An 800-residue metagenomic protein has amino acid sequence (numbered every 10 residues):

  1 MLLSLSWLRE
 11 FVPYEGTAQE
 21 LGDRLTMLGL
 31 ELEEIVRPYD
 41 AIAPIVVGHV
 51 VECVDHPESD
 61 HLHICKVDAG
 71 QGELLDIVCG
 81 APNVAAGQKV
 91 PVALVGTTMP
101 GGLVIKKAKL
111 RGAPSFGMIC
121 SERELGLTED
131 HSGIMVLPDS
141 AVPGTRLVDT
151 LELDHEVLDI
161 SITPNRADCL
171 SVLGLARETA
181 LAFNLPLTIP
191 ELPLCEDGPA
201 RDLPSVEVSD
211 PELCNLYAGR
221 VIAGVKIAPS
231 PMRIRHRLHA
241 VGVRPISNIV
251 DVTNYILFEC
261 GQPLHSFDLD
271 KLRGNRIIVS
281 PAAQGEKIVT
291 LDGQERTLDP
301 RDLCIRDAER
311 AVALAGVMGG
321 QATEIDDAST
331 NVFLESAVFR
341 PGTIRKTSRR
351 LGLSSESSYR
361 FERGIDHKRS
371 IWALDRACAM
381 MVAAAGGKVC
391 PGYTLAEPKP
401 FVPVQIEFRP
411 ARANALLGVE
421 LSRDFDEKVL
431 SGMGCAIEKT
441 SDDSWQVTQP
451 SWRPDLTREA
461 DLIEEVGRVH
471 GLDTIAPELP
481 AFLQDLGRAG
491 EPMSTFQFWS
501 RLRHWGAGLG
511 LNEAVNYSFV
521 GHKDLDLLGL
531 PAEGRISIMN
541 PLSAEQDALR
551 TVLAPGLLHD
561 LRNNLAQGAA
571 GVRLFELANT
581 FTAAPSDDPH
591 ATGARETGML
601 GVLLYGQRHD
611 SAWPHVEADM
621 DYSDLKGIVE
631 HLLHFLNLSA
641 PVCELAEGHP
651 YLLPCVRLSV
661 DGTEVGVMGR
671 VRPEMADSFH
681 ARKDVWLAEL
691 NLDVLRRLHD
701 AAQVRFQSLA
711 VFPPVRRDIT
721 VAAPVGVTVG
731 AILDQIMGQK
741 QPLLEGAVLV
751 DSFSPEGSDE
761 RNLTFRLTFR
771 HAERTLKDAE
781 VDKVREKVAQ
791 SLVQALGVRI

Functional and structural regions predicted by a protein language model:
M1-E196, A200, F333, G352 (+4 more regions): Phosphate-backbone binding interfaces of nucleic-acid-interacting proteins
L2-W7, H155-T163, N215-A223, E356-R363 (+8 more regions): Short, hydrophobic beta-strand segments
L5, D23, L28, H63 (+3 more regions): Glycine/proline-enriched, intrinsically flexible loops and inter-domain linkers
Q19-E20, M27, K428-E438, S444-Q446 (+4 more regions): A carboxyl-terminal module marker
E33, H49-D76, H236, S247 (+1 more regions): Conserved mixed alpha/beta core segments that line enzyme active sites in large multi-domain catalysts
R111-E124, D130-V136, L147-E152, E156 (+5 more regions): Mobile "lid/hinge" segments at catalytic clefts and subdomain interfaces of large enzymes
G174, I406-V572, R717, T768-A772 (+2 more regions): Extended, well-folded interaction surfaces typified by the phenylalanyl-tRNA synthetase beta subunit core
T179-V208, A385-A413, E420: Terminal amphipathic helices with adjacent charged low-complexity linkers/tails
